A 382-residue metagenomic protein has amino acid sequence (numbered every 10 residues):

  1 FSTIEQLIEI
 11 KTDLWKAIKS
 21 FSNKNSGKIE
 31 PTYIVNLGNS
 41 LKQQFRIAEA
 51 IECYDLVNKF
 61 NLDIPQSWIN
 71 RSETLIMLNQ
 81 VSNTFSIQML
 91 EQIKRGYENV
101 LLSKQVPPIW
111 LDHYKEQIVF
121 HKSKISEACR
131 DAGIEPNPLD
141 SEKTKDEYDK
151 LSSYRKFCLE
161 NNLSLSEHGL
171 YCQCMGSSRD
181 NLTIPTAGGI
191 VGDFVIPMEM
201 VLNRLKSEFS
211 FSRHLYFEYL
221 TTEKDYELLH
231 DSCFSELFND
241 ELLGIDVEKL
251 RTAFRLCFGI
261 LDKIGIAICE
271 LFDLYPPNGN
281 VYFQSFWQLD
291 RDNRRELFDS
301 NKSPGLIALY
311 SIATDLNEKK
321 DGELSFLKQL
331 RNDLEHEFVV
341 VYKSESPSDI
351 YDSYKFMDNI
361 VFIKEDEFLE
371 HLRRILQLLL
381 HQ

Functional and structural regions predicted by a protein language model:
T3, L7, K11-E30, N58-I64 (+1 more regions): Flexible helix-coil transition and linker loops at the boundaries of alpha-helical arrays
I10, A50, S86-M89, I93: Single-residue signature of alpha-solenoid repeat helices
L78, S86-E91, E98-S207, E241-V247 (+1 more regions): Acidic, Ser/Thr/Gly/Pro-rich intrinsically disordered interaction regions
L202-L220, N239-F272: Short, hydrophobic, well-ordered secondary-structure elements
